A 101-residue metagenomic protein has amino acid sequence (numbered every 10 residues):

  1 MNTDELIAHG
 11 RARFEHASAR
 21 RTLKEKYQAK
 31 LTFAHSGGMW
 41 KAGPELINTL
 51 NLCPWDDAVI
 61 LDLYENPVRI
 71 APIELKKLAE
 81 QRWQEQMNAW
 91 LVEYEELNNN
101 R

Functional and structural regions predicted by a protein language model:
M1-R101: A preference for well-ordered globular domain cores that mediate specific macromolecular interactions or catalysis
